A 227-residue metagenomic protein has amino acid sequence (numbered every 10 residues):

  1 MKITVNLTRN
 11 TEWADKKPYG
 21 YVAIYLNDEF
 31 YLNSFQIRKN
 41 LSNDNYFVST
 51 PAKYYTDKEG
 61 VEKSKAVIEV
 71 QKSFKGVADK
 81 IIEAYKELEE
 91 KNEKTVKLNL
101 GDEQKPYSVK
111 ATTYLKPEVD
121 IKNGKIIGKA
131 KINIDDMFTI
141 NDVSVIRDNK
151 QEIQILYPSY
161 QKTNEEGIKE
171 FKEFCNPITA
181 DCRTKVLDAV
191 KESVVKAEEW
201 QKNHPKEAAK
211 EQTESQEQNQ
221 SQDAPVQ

Functional and structural regions predicted by a protein language model:
M1-Q227: Single-stranded nucleic acid-binding surfaces, predominantly the OB-fold ssDNA-binding core
